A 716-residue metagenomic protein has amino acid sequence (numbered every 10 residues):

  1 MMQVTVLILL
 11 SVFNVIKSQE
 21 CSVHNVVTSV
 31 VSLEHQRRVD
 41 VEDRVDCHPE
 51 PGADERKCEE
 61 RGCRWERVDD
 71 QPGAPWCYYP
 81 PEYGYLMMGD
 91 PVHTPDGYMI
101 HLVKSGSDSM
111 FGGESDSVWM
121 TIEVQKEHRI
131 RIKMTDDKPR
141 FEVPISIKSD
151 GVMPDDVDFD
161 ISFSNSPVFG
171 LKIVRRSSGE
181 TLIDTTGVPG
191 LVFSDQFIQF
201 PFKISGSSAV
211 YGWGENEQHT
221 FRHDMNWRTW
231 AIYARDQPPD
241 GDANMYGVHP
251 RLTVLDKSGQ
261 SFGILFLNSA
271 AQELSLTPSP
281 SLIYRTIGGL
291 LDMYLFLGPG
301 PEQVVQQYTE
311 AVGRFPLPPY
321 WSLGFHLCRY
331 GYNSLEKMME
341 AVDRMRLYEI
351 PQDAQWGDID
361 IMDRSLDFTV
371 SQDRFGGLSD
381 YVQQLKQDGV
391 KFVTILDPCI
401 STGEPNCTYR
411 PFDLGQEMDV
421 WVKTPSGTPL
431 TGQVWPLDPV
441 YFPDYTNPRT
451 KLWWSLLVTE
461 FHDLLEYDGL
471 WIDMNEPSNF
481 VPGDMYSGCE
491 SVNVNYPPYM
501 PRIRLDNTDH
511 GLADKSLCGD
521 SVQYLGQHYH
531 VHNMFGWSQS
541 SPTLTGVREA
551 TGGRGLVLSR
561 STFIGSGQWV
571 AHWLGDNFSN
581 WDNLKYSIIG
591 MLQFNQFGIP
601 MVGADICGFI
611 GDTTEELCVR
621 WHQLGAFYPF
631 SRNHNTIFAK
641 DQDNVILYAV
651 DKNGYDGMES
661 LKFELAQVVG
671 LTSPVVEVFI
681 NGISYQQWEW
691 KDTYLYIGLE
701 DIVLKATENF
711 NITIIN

Functional and structural regions predicted by a protein language model:
M2-S18: Cleavable N-terminal signal peptides of Sec/SRP-targeted secreted and luminal proteins
E20-V39, D43, P80, L86 (+1 more regions): Catalytic-domain carbohydrate-binding cleft regions of carbohydrate-active enzymes
P49, G62-Y79: Extracellular Cys-Trp
G84-I100, D108, E114-V157: A low-complexity, Ser/Thr/Gly/Pro-enriched, surface-exposed linker/loop concept that marks segments flanking
I100-L102, I122, I132-M134, D158-D160 (+2 more regions): Short, well-ordered beta-strand segments enriched in hydrophobic/aromatic residues
K133-K138, P144-S149, D651-P674: Surface-exposed beta-strand/loop patches in extracellular or lumenal glycoproteins
D156-Q196: Hydrophobic or amphipathic alpha-helical targeting/insertion segments
V676-V678, Q686-N716: C-terminal beta-strand-rich structural cap/linker in extracellular carbohydrate-active enzymes
